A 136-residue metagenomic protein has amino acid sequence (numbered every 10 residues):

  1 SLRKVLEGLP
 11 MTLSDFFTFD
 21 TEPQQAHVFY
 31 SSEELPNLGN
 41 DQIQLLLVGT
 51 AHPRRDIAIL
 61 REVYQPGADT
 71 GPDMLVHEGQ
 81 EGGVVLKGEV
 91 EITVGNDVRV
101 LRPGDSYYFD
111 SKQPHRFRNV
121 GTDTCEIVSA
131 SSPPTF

Functional and structural regions predicted by a protein language model:
S1: Residues within the DNA-recognition helix of helix-turn-helix
K4-D56: A short, N-terminal "cap"/entry segment at the start of jelly-roll beta-barrel domains of the cupin/DSBH fold
L35-D73, A130-T135: A short glycine-rich, His/Asp/Glu-containing loop-to-beta-strand
P72, I92-T93, H115-G121: Short beta-strand His + acidic residue motifs that chelate non-heme Fe in jelly-roll/DSBH and cupin folds
E78-G95, G104: Glycine- and acidic-residue-biased ligand/ion/polar-headgroup-sensing regions
G95-S111: Short acidic-glycine-tyrosine-enriched beta hairpin
V120, C125-F136: Double-stranded beta-helix
